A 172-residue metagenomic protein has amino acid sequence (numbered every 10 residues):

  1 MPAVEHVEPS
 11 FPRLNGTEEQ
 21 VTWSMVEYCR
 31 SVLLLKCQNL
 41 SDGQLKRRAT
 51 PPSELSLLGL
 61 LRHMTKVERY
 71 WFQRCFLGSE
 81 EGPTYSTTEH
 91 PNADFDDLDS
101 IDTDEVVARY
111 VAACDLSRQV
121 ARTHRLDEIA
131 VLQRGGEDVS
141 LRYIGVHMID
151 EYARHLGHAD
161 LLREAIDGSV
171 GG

Functional and structural regions predicted by a protein language model:
M1-P12, E19-N92, L132-G172: Short, contiguous alpha-helical
N92-V131, R142-M148: Acidic/histidine-rich alpha-helical segments that form the ligand environment of transition-metal centers
